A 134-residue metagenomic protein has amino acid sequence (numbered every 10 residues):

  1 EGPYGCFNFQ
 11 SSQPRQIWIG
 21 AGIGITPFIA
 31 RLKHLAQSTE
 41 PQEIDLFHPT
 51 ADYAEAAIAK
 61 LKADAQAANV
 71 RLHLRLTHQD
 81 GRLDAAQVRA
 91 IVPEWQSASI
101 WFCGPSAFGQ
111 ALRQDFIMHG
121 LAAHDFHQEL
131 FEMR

Functional and structural regions predicted by a protein language model:
E1-R134: FNR/FR-type flavoprotein reductase catalytic core
